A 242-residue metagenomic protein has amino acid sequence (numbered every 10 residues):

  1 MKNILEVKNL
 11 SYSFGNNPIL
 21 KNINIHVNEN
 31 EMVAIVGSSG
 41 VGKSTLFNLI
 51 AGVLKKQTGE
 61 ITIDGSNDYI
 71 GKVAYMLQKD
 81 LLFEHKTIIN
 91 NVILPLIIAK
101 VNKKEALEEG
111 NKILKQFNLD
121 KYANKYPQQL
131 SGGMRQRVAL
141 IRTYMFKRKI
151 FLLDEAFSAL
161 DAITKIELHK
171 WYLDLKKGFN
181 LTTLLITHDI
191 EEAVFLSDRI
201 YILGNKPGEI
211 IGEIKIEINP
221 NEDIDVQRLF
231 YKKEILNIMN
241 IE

Functional and structural regions predicted by a protein language model:
V36-S38: The feature captures the beta-strand-to-loop junction immediately N-terminal to the Walker
A51: Helix-to-loop junction immediately C-terminal to a conserved catalytic motif
G59-G71, E109: Conserved ABC transporter NBD signature motif
I89-I97, L107, K215: Short helical segment in ABC ATPase nucleotide-binding domains corresponding to the A-loop/adjacent helical element
I97, K104-Y122: Conserved ABC ATPase "signature" region
Y126-L130, M134: Conserved ABC ATPase signature
M145-K149: A short, proline-enriched helix->beta-strand linker immediately N-terminal to the Walker B motif in ABC-type P-loop
